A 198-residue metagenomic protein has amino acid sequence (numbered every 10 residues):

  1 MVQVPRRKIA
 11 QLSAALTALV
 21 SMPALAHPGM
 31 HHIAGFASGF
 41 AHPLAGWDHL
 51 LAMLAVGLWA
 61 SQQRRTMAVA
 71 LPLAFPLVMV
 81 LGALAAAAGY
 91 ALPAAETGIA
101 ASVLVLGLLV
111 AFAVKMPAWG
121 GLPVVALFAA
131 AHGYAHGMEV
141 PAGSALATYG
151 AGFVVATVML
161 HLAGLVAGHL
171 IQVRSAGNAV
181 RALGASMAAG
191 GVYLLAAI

Functional and structural regions predicted by a protein language model:
V2-I198: Membrane metalloprotein/metal-transporter helix-bundle signature
